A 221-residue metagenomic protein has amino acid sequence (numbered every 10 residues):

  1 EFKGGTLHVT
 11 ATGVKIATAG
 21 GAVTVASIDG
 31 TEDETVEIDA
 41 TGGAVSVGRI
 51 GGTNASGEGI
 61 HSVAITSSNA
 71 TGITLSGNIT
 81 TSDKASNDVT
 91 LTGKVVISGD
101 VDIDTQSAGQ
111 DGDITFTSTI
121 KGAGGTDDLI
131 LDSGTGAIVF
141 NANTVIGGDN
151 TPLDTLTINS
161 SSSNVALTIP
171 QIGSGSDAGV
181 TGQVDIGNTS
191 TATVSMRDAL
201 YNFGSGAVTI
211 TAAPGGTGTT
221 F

Functional and structural regions predicted by a protein language model:
E1-F221: Extracellular lectin-like interaction modules
